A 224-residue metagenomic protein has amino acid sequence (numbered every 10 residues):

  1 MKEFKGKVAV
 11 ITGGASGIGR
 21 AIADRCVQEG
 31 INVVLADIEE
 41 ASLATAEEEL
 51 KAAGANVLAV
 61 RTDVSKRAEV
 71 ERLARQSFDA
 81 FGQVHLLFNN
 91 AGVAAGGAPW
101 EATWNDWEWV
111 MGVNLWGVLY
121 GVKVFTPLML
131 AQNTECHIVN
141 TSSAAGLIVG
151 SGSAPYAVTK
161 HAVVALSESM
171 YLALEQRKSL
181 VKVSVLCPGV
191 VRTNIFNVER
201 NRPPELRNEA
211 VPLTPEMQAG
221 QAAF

Functional and structural regions predicted by a protein language model:
K2-V33: Canonical Rossmann dinucleotide-binding motif of NAD(H)/NADP(H)-dependent dehydrogenases/reductases, specifically
E29-T45: Conserved glycine-rich Rossmann-like NAD(P)H-binding loop of the short-chain dehydrogenase/reductase
E40-A41, R61-R72, W104: The beta1-alpha1 cofactor-binding region of Rossmann-like NAD(H)/NADP(H)-dependent oxidoreductases
A98-P99, T103-E108: Substrate-binding pocket helix/loop in short-chain dehydrogenase/reductase
V122, T159: Active-site helix of classical SDR
S143: Residue(s) in the substrate-gating loop at a strand-loop-helix junction that position the organic substrate next
Q176-F224: SDR active-site lid
